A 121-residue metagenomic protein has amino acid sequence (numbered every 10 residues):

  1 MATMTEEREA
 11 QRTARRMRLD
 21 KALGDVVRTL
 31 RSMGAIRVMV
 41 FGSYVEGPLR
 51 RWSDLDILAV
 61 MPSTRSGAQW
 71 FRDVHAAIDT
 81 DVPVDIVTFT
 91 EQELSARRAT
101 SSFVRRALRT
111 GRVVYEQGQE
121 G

Functional and structural regions predicted by a protein language model:
M1-R37, V45-R51, P62-G121: Catalytic core of pol beta-like nucleotidyltransferases
D56-A59: Short beta-strand->loop micro-motif that forms the acidic, two-metal-ion catalytic signature in nucleotide-processing
